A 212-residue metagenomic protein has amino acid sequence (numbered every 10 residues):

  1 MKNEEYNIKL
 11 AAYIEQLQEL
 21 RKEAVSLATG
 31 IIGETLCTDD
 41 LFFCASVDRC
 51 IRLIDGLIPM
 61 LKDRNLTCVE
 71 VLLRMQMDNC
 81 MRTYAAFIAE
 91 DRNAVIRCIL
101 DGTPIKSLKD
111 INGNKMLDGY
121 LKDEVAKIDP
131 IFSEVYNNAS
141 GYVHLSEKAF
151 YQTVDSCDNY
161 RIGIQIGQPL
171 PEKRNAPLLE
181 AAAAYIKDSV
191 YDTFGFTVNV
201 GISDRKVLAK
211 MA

Functional and structural regions predicted by a protein language model:
M1-S46: N-terminal, Lys/Arg-enriched amphipathic/low-complexity engagement segments that precede the first folded domain
K9, Y13-Q16, S46, L72 (+3 more regions): Amphipathic alpha-helix face/heptad-repeat signature
L20-E23, S46-G56, L72, N79 (+2 more regions): Amphipathic, well-ordered alpha-helical segments in soluble domains
T29-L41, I58, K62-L66, V71-N137 (+2 more regions): Short non-catalytic regulatory patches outside canonical folded cores
E90-A94, G119-D123, A149-S156, E180-S189: Long amphipathic alpha-helical segments
S133-K173: A structured, mid-to-C-terminal "fold-capping" secondary-structure block
N159-S189, T193: Amphipathic, Lys/Arg-enriched alpha-helical patches that create a basic surface for binding polyanionic ligands
A183-A212: Nucleic-acid-contacting surfaces of polymerase cores and analogous helical-repeat interfaces
